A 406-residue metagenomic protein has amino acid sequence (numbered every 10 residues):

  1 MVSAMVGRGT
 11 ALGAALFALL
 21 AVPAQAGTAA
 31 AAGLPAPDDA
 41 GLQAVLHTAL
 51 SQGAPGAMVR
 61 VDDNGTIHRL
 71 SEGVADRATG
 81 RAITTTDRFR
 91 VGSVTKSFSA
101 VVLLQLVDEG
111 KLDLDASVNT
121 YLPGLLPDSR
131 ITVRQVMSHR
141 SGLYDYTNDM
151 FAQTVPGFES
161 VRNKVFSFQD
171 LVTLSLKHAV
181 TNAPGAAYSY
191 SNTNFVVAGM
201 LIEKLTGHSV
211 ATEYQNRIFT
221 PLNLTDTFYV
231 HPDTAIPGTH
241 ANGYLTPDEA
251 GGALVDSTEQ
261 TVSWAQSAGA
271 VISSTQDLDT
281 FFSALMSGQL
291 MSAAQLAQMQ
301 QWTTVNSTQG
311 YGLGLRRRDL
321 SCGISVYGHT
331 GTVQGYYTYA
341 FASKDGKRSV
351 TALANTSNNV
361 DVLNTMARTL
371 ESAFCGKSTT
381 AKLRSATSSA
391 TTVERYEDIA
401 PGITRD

Functional and structural regions predicted by a protein language model:
M1-A32: Secretory targeting and sorting signals
V2-A4, G27-L70, T258-D406: Catalytic loop of the DD-peptidase/beta-lactamase superfamily, centered on the K-T-G motif and neighboring
D38, L42, V91, T95 (+4 more regions): Hydrophobic (often cysteine-bearing) scaffold residues that line and stabilize catalytic clefts of nucleotide/cofactor
L46, G65, S99, L103 (+6 more regions): Residue-level preference for non-acidic, small/hydrophobic
L50, V107-D108, Y214: Alpha-helix C-terminal capping/helix-coil junction sites
P55, A78-Q135, N182-S191, Q266 (+1 more regions): Short active-site loop at a secondary-structure junction that contains or immediately precedes the catalytic residue(s)
N64, A75-R77, S141-G142, T234: Solvent-exposed coil/turn segments that connect beta secondary-structure elements in extracytoplasmic/periplasmic
R130-V326, T330: Short, surface-exposed loop or secondary-structure junction motifs that flank catalytic or metal-binding residues
